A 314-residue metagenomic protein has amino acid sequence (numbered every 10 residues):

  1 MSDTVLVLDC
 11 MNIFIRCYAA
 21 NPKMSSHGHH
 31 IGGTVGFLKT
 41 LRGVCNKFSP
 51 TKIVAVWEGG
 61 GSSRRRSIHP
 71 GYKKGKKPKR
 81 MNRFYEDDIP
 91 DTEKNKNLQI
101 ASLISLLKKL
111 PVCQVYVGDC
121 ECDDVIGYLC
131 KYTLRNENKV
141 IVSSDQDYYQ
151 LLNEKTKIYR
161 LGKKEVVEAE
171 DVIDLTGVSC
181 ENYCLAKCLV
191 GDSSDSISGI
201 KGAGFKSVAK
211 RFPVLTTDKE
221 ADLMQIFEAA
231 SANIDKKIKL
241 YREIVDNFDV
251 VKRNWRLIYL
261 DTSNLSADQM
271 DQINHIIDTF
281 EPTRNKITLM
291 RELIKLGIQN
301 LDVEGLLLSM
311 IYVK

Functional and structural regions predicted by a protein language model:
S2, G43, K47-W57, G71-K79 (+3 more regions): Non-catalytic nucleic-acid-binding/docking modules located in mid-to-C-terminal regions of nucleic-acid enzymes
S2-V142, Y148-V166, Y259, N264-T279: Noncatalytic, basic helical substrate-engagement surface that gates or grips nucleic-acid strands
I100-A101, S144, C184-L189: Intrinsically disordered, low-complexity segments enriched in polar/charged residues with Gly/Pro, especially when
